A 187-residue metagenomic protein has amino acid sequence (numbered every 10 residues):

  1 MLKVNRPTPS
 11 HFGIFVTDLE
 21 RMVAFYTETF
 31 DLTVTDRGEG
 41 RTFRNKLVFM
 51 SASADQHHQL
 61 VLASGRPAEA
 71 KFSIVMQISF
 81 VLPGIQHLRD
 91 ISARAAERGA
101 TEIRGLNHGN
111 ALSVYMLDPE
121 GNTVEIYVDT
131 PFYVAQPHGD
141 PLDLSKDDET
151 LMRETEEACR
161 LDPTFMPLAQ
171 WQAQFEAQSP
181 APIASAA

Functional and structural regions predicted by a protein language model:
L2-R6, E69-S73: Short, flexible turn/loop "capping" segments at secondary-structure junctions
P7, T17-E20, S79-T123, V128-A135 (+1 more regions): Vicinal oxygen chelate
F12, I78: Hydrophobic adenine-recognition pocket in adenosine-nucleotide-binding enzymes
I14-H57, I183: Core segments of cupin and vicinal oxygen chelate
G40-F43, A68, L106-G109: A short beta-turn/loop motif at secondary-structure boundaries
R44-V48, M76, L112-V114: Short beta-strand micro-motifs in enzyme catalytic cores
D55-H57, E69, I85-L88: Short, charged/polar surface micro-motifs in flexible loops or helix N-caps
L60-A63, E125: Conserved beta-strand in the GNAT
